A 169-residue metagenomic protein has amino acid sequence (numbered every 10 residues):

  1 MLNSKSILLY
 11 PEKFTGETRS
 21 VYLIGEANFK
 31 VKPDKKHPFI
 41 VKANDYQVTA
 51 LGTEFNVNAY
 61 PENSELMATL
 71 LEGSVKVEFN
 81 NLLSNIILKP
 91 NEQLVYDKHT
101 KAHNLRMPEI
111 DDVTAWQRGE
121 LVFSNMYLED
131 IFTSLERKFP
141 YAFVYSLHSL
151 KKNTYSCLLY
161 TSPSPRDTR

Functional and structural regions predicted by a protein language model:
M1-S162, R166: A residue-level detector for the "anchor" residue at the start of short, highly conserved motifs
